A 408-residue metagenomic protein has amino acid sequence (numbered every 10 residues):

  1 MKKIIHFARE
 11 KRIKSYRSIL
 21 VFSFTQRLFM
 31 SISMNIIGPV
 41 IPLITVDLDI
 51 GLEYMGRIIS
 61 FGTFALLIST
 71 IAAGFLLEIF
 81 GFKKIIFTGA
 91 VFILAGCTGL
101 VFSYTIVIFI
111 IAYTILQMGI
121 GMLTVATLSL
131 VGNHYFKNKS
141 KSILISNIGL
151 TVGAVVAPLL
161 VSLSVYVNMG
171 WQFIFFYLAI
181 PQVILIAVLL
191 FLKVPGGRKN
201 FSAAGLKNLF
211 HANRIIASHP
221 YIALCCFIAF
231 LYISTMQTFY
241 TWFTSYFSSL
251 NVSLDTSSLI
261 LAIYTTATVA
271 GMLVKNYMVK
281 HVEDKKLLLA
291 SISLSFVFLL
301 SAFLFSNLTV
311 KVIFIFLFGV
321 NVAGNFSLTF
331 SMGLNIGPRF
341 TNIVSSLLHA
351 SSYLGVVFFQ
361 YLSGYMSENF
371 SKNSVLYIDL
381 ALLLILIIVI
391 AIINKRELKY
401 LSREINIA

Functional and structural regions predicted by a protein language model:
I37-G38, P220-A262, T266-M272: Extracytoplasmic gate region of multi-pass secondary transporters
D49, G81, F102-V107, F136 (+2 more regions): Helix-breaking motifs and short loop linkers at transmembrane-helix boundaries and internal kinks in secondary membrane
I68-I106: Conserved MFS/SLC helix-loop-helix module at the cytosolic interface between two early adjacent transmembrane helices
S69-G81, G271-E283, S367: Helix-to-loop junctions at the C-terminal end of transmembrane segments in multipass secondary transporters
A112-I148: Cytoplasmic helix-loop-helix junction between adjacent transmembrane helices in 12-TM secondary transporters
I145-K193: Helix-loop-helix hairpin linking two adjacent transmembrane segments in secondary transporters
E283-T329: C-terminal transmembrane helical hairpin of 12-TM major facilitator-type secondary transporters
I336-K372, D379: A late C-terminal transmembrane helix in Major Facilitator Superfamily
